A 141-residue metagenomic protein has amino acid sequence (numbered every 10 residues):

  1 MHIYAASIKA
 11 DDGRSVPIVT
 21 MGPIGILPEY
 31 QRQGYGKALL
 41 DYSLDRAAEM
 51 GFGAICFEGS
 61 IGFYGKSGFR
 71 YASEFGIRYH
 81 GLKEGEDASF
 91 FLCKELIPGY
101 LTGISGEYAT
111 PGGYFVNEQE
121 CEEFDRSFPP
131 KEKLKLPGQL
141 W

Functional and structural regions predicted by a protein language model:
M1-K9, P17-G25: Conserved beta-strand in the GNAT
I3-A5, L39, S43, A72-R78: Short acidic (Asp/Glu) patches
R14, L27-A38, M50, K66: Conserved glycine-rich acetyl-CoA-binding loop
M21, I26, R32-D45, C56-F57: Conserved acetyl-CoA-binding loop-helix of GNAT-fold acetyltransferases
E29, E95-Y100: Short loop segments at secondary-structure junctions
E49-G53, G59-E86: Conserved active-site alpha-helix within GNAT-family acetyltransferase domains
D87-F91: Short hydrophobic/aromatic beta-strand or adjacent loop that forms the aromatic wall/cage of a ligand/substrate-binding
P98-W141: Acidic/histidine-enriched, glycine/proline-rich intrinsically disordered or flexible terminal extensions
